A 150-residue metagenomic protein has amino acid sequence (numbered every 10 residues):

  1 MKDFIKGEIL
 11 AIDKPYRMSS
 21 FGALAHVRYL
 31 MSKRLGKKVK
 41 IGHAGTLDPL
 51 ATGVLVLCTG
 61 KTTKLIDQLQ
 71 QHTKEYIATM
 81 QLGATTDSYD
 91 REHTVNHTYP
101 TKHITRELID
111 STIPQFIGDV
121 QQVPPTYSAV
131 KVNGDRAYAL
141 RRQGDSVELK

Functional and structural regions predicted by a protein language model:
M1-K150: Catalytic/RNA-binding core of pseudouridine synthases
